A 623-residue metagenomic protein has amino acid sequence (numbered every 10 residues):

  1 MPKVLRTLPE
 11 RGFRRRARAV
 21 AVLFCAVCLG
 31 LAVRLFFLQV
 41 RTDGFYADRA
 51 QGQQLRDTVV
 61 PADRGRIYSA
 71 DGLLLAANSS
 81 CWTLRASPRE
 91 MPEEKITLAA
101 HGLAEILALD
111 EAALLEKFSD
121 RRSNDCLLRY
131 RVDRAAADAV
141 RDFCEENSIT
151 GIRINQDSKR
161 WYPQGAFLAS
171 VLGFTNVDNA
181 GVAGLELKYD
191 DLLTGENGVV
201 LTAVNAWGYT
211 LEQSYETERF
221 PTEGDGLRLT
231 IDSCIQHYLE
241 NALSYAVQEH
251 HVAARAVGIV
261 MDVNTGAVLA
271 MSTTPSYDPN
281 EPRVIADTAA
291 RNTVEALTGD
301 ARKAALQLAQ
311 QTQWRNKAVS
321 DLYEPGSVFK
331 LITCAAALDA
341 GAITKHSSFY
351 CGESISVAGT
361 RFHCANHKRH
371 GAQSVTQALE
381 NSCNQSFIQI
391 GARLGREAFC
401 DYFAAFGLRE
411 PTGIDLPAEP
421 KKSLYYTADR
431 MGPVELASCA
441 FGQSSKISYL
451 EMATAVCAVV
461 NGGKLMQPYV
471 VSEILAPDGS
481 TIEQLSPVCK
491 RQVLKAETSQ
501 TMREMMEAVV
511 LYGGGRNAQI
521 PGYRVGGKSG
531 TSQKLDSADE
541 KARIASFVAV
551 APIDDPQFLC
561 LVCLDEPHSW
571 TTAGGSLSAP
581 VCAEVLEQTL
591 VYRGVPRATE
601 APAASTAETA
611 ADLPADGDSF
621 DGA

Functional and structural regions predicted by a protein language model:
M1-L297, Q313, L322, E397-G407 (+4 more regions): Periplasmic/cell-envelope proteins involved in peptidoglycan metabolism and beta-lactam response
A76, N205-E216, V263-V328, I332-L564 (+3 more regions): Beta-lactam-recognizing serine transpeptidase/beta-lactamase-like catalytic domain environment
